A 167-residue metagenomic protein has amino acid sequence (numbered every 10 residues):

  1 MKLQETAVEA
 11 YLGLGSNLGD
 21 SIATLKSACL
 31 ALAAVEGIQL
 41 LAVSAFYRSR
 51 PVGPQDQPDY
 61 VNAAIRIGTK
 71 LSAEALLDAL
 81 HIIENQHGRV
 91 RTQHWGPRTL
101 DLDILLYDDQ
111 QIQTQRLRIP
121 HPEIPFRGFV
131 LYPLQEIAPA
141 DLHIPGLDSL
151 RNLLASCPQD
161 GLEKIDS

Functional and structural regions predicted by a protein language model:
K2, P51-D59, L71-S167: Flexible, gly/pro- and Lys/Arg-enriched active-site loops
K2-I38, V43-R50: N-terminal beta1-alpha1 ligand-phosphate binding loop
G15, R66-K70, Y107: Solvent-exposed residues in well-ordered beta-strands and their adjoining turns, especially edge/terminal strands
L25, C29, N62, L77-L80: A general structural signal for well-ordered alpha-helical packing
A42-G68: Short, charge-patterned binding micro-sites
